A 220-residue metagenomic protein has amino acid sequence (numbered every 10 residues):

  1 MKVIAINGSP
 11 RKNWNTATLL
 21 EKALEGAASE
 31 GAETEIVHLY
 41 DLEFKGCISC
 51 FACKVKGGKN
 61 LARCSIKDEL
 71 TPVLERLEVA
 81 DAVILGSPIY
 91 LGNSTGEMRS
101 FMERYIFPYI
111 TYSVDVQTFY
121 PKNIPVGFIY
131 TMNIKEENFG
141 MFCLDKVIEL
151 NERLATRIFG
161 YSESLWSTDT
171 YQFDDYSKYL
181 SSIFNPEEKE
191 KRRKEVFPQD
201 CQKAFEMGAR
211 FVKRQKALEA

Functional and structural regions predicted by a protein language model:
M1-V114, I183-A220: N-terminal beta1-alpha1-beta2 submodule of the flavodoxin-like/Rossmannoid cofactor-binding fold
G8, L39, I129-T131, S167: Cofactor-binding loop segments of dinucleotide-utilizing enzymes, especially the Rossmann-like FAD- and NAD(P)+-binding
G46-S49, I158, S167: A broadly tuned "polar low-complexity/structure-edge" signature
C47-C50, F139-M141, D174-Y179: Short aromatic-enriched loop/helix-cap "lid" or pocket-rim segments at secondary-structure transitions that line
L74, F128, F173-S177, F184: N-proximal short alpha-helices
Y90-G92, I134-K135, Y171: Short, catalytically relevant binding-site loops at active-site mouths
G96-E97, Y109-L165: Short, glycine-/small-residue-rich phosphate/pyrophosphate-handling segment
E163-D174: Beta-strand-loop-alpha "switch" segments that mediate conformational coupling across diverse proteins
